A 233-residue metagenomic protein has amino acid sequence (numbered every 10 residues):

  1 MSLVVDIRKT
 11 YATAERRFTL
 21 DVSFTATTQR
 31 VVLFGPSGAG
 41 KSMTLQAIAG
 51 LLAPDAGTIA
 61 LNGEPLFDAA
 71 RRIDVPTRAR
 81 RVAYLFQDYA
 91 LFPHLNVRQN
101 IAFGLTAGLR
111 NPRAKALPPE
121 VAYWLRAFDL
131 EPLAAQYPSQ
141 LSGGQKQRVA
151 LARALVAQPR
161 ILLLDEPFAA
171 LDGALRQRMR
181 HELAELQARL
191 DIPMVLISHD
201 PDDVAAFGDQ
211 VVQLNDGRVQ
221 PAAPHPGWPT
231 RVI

Functional and structural regions predicted by a protein language model:
E64-A69, R113-L133, A184-E185: Conserved ABC ATPase "signature" region
L66-Y84, A107, A114, P118: ABC ATPase NBD coupling module
L95-G104: Short coil-to-helix segment of the ABC ATPase nucleotide-binding domain corresponding to the Q-loop/switch region
Y137-L141, Q145: Conserved ABC ATPase signature
L151: Hydrophobic anchor residue at the start of the ABC signature
V156-R160: A short, proline-enriched helix->beta-strand linker immediately N-terminal to the Walker B motif in ABC-type P-loop
D191-I197: Conserved H-loop
